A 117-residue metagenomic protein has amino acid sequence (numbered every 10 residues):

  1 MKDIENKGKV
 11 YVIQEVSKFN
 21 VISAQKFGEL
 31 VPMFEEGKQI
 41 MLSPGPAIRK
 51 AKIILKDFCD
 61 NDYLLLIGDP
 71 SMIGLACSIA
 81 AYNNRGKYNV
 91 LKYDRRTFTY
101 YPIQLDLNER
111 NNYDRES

Functional and structural regions predicted by a protein language model:
M1-Y63, L75-S117: Long, low-complexity, Lys/Arg-enriched
Y63-D69: Acidic beta-strand-to-loop metal/phosphate-binding motif
